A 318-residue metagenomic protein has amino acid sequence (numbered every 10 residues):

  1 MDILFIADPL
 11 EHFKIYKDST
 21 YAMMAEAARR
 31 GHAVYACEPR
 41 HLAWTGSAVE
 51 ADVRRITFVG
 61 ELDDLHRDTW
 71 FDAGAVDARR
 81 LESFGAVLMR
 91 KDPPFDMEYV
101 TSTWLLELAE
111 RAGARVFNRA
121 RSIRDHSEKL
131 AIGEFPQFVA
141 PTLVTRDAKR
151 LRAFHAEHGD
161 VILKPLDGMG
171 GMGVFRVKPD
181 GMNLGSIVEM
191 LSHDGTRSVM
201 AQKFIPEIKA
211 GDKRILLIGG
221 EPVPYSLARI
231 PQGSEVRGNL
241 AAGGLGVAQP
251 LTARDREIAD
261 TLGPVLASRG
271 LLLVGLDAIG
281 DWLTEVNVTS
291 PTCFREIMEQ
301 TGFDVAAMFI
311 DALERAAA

Functional and structural regions predicted by a protein language model:
M1-L4: Extreme N-terminal starter segment of soluble prokaryotic enzymes
I6-A7, F13-Y16, S234, P250-A318: ATP-dependent carboxylate activation and anion-phosphoryl transfer catalytic cores that bind Mg-ATP to form
P9, K91-P94, L166-G168, P291: Short glycine-rich anion-binding loops that position phosphate/pyrophosphate groups of nucleotides and phosphorylated
E11-V144: Conserved N-proximal alpha/beta basic substrate-recognition cap immediately N-terminal to, or forming the N-lobe
S19-T20, A148-K149, A156-D160, D167-I258 (+2 more regions): Phosphate-binding site of ATP-dependent enzymes
Y35, V116-F117, I162, M200-Q202: Structural detector of well-ordered beta-strand residues that form the stable sheet scaffold of enzyme domains
A120-R124, R229-P231, I279-W282: Short glycine-enriched loops at secondary-structure junctions
